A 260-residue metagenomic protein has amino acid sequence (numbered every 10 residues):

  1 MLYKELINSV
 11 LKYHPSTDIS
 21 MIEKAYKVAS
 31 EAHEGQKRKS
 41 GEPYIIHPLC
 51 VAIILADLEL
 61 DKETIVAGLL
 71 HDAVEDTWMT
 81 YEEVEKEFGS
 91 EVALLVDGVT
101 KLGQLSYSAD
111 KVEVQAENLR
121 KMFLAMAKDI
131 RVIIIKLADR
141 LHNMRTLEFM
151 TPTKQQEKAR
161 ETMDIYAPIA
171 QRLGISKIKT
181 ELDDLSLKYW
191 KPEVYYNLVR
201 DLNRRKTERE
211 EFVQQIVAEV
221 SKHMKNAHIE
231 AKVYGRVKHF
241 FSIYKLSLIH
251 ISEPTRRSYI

Functional and structural regions predicted by a protein language model:
M1-S252: Active-site helical microenvironments for divalent-metal-assisted chemistry
E253-T255, I260: Positively charged, low-complexity/disordered segments
